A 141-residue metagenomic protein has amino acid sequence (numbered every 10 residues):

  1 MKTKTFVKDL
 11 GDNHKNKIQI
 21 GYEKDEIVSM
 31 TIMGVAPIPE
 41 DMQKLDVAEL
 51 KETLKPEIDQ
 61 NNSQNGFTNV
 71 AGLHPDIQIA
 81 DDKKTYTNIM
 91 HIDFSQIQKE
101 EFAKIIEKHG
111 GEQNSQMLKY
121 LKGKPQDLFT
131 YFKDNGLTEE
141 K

Functional and structural regions predicted by a protein language model:
M1-K141: Subset-of-secretome marker
